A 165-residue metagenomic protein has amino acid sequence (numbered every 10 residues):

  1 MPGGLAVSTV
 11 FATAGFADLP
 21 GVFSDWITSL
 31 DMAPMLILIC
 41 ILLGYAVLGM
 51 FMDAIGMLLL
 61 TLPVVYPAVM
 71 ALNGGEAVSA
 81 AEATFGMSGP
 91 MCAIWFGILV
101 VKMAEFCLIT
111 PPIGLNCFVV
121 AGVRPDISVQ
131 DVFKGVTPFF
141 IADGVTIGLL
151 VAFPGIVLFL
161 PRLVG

Functional and structural regions predicted by a protein language model:
M1-G165: Alpha-helical transmembrane segments of multi-pass membrane transport proteins
